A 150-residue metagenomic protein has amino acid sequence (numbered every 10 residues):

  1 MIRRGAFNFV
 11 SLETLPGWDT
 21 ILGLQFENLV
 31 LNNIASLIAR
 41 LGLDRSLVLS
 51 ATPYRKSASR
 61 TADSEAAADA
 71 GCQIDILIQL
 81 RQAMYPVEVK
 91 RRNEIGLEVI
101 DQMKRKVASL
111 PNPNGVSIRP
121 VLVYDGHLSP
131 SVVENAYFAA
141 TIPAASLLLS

Functional and structural regions predicted by a protein language model:
M1-S150: A cross-kingdom feature that marks ATP-driven nucleic-acid transaction machinery
